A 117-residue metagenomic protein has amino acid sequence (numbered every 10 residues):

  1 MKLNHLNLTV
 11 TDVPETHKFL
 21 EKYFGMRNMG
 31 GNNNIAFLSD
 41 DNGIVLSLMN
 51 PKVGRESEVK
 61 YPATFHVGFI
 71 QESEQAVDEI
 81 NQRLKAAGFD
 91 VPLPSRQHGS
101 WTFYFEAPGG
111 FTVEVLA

Functional and structural regions predicted by a protein language model:
M1-K2, K60-T64, R96-Q97: Short glycine-enriched loop/turn motifs at secondary-structure junctions
M1-P14, V67-F69: N-terminal beta-strand motif that seeds the catalytic metal site of vicinal oxygen chelate
T16-Y23, L84, G110: Conserved active-site tyrosine of GNAT-family acetyltransferases
G25-G30, D90-P94: Short secondary-structure junctions
R27-Y61, T112-A117: Conserved short beta-strand elements that form part of the metal-binding/catalytic scaffold of enzyme active sites
H66-F89: Mid-chain, well-packed structural core segment of small domains
N81-A117: Vicinal oxygen chelate
